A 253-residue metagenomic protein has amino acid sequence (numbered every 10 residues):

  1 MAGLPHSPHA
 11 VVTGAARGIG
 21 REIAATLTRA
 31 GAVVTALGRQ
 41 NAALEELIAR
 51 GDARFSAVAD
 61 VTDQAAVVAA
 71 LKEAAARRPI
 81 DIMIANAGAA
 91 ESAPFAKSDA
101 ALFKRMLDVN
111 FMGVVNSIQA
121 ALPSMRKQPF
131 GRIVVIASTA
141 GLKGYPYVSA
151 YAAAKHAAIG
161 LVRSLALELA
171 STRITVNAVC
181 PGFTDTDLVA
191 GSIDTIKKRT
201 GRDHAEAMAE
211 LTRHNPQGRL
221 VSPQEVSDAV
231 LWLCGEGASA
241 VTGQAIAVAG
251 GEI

Functional and structural regions predicted by a protein language model:
A16-R17: Conserved glycine-rich cofactor-binding loop
P94-F95, D99-L107, L211: Substrate-binding pocket helix/loop in short-chain dehydrogenase/reductase
I118, A154, V162: Active-site helix of classical SDR
P123, L167-E168, S239: Alpha-helical segment proximal to the catalytic Tyr-Lys
S138: Residue(s) in the substrate-gating loop at a strand-loop-helix junction that position the organic substrate next
A170, T175, V241-G243: Short, small/polar-rich loop/turn modules that mediate ligand/substrate recognition or access, typified
Q217-V248: C-terminal substrate-recognition "lid" of short-chain dehydrogenase/reductases
